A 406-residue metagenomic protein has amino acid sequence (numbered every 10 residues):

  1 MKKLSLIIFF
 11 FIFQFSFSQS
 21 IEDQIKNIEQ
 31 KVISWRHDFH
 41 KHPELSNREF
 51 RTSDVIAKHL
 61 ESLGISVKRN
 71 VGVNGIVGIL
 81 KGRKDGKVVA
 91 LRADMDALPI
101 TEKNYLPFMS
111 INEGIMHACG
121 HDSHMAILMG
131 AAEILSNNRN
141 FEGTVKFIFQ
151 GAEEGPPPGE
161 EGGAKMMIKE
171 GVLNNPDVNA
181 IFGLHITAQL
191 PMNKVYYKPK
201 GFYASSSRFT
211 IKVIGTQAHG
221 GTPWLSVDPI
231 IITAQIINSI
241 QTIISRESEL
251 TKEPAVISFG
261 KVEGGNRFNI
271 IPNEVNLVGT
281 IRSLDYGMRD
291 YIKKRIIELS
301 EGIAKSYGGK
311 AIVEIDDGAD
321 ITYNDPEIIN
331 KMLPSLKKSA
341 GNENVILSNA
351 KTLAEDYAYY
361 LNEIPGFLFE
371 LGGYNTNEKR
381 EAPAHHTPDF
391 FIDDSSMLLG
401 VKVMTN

Functional and structural regions predicted by a protein language model:
M1-S20: Bacterial Sec-dependent N-terminal signal peptides
Q19-H117, A126-E142: Acidic/His- and Gly-rich active-site-bordering loop/insert found across diverse amide/peptide-bond hydrolases
E29-V32, R36, H40-P43, G64 (+9 more regions): Sec/Tat-exported extracytoplasmic proteins
F39, G78, L91, H121 (+8 more regions): Divalent metal-coordination and catalytic microenvironments
S62, I231-N406: Metal-dependent amide/peptide-bond hydrolase catalytic core, centered on the "pita-bread" metallohydrolase fold
D94-P107, F202-K212, Y374-R380: Acidic-glycine-rich active-site phosphate/pyrophosphate-binding loop
L106-M116, S123, F141-K261, N266-I270: Histidine/acidic-residue-rich, glycine-tolerant segments that coordinate divalent metal ions
